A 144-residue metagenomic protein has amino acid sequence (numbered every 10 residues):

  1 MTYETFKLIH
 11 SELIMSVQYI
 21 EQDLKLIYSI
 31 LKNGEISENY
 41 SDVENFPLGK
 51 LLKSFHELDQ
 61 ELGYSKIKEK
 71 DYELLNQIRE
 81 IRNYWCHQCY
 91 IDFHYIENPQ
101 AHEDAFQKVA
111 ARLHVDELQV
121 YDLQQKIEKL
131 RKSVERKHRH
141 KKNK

Functional and structural regions predicted by a protein language model:
M1-K53, E69, N76, H87 (+1 more regions): Amphipathic alpha-helical interface elements
M1-T5, G63, K108: Short amphipathic alpha-helical segments at helix-loop
K7, L62-S65, Q100: General secondary-structure edge motif
N33, E61-Y64, Q88-I91, Y95: General structural signal for alpha-helix termini and helix-helix connectors
E57-Y72: Short, solvent-exposed, charged loop/turn and helix-capping segments that join or cap alpha-helices on peripheral
K70-K126: Charge-enriched, short contiguous segments at helix-coil
